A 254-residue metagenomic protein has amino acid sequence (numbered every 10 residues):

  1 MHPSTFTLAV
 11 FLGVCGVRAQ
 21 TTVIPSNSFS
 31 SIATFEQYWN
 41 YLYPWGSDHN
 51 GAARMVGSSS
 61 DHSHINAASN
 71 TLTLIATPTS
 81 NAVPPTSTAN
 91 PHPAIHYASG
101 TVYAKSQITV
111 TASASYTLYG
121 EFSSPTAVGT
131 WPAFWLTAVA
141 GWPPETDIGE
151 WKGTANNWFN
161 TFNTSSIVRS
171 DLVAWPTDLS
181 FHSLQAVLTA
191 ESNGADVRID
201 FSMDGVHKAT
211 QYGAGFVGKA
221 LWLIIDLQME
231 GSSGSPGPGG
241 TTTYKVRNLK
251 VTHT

Functional and structural regions predicted by a protein language model:
M1-Q20: Fungal secretory targeting signals
R18-V128, V139-P143, I148-T154, N160 (+3 more regions): Low-complexity, Ser/Thr/Pro/Gly-rich disordered linker/stalk regions
F29, L118-G120, S180-S192, I199-F201: Short tryptophan-centered beta-strand motifs in secreted/extracellular beta-sheet-rich domains of glycan-recognition
G100-V110, F134, R169-P176, G213 (+1 more regions): Beta-strand-rich interaction surfaces with strong enrichment in secreted/lumenal proteins
V128-L136, A195-R198: Beta-strand acidic-aromatic groove motif in beta-rich domains, primarily in extracellular
F162-S183: Short, aromatic/His-centered strand-loop micro-motif at the edge of beta-sheets
S202-V206: Short strand-turn-strand beta-turns centered on an Asx-Gly dipeptide
Y212-Y244: Flexible glycan-contacting loops in extracellular carbohydrate-active proteins
